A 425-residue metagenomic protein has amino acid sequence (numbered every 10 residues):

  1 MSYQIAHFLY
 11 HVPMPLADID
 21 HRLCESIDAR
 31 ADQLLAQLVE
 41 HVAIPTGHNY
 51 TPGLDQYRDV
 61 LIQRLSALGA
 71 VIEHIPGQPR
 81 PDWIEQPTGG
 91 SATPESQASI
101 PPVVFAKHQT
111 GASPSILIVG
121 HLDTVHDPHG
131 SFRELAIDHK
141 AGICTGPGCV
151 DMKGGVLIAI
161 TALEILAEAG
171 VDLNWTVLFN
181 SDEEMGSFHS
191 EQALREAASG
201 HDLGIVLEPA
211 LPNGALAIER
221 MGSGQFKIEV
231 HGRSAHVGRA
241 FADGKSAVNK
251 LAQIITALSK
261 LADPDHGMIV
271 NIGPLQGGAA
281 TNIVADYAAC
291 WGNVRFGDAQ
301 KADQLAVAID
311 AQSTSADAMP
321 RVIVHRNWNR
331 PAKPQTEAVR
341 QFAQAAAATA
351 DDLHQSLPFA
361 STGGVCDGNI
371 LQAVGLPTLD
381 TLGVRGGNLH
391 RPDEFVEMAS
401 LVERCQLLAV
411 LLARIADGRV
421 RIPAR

Functional and structural regions predicted by a protein language model:
M1-H7: N-terminal amphipathic/hydrophobic targeting modules at extreme N-termini, encompassing cleavable Sec/SRP-type signal
M14-R22, S26-A29, T46, Q63-R64 (+5 more regions): Metal-dependent amide/peptide-bond hydrolase catalytic core, centered on the "pita-bread" metallohydrolase fold
P15-C144, E168: Acidic/His- and Gly-rich active-site-bordering loop/insert found across diverse amide/peptide-bond hydrolases
E73, I116-I118, L178, L203-I205 (+1 more regions): Hydrophobic/aromatic beta-strand patches that form the interior of the parallel beta-sheet core in alpha/beta enzyme
T93-Q97, L216-R220, A360-S361: Short Gly/Pro-enriched turn/cap motifs at secondary-structure boundaries
I118, H139-M185, G224-V230, F241-L261 (+3 more regions): Alpha-helical metal-binding/catalytic segments enriched in His/Glu/Asp
R133-C149, H231-S234, H354, L389: Glycine/charged-rich beta-loop-alpha catalytic/anionic-binding loops adjacent to active sites
M152-S223, D263, A416, V420-R425: Acidic/histidine-rich catalytic neighborhood of metal-dependent amide-processing enzymes
